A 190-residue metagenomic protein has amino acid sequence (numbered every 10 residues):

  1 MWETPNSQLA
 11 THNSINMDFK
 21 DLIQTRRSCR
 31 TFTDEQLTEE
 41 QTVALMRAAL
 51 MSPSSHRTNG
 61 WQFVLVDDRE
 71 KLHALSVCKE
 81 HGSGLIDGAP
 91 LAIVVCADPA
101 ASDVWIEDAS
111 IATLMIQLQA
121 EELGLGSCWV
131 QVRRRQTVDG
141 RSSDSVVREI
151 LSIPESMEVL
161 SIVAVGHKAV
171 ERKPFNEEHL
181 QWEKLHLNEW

Functional and structural regions predicted by a protein language model:
T4-S14: Arg/Gly-rich low-complexity intrinsically disordered repeat tracts
N13-W190: Acidic, surface-exposed loops and disordered segments
